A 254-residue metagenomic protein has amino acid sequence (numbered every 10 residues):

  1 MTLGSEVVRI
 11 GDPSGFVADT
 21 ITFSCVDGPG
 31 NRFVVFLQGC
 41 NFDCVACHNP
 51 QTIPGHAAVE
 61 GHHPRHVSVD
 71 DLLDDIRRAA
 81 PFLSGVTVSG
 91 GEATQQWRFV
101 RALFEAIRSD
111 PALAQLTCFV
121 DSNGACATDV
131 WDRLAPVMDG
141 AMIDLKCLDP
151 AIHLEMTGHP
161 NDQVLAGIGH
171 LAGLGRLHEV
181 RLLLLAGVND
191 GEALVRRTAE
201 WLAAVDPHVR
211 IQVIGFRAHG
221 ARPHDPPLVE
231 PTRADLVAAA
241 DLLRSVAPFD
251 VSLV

Functional and structural regions predicted by a protein language model:
M1-C25, P29, R77, A186-V254: Auxiliary Fe-S-binding modules of radical SAM enzymes
M1-H66, R78-F82: N-terminal [4Fe-4S]-dependent radical SAM core
P54-A57, V86, R181, L253-V254: Residue-level detector of family-conserved "landmark" positions at structurally sensitive sites
G61, L154, A234: A short acidic, glycine-rich active-site loop that binds or catalyzes chemistry on phosphate/adenosine moieties
H66, G158, E230-R233: Short, conserved loop/turn and helix-capping segments at secondary-structure boundaries that abut family-defining
L73-G85, G90, T94-P227: Conserved AdoMet/S-adenosylmethionine-binding subsite of the radical SAM
